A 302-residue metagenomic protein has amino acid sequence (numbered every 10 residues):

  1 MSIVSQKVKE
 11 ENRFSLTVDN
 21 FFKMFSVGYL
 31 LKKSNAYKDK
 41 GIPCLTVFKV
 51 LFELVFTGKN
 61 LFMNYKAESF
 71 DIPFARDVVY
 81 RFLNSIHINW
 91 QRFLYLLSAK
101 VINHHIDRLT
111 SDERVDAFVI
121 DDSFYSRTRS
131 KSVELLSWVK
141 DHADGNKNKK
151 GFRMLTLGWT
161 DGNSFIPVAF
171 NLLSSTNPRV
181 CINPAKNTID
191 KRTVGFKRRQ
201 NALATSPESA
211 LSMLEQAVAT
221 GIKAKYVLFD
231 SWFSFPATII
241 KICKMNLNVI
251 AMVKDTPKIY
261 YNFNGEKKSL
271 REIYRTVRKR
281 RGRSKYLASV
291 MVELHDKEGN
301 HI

Functional and structural regions predicted by a protein language model:
M1-L94: Gly/serine-rich nucleotide phosphate-binding loop at the start of the catalytic core of nucleotide/ADP-ribose-handling
Y37, S69, A143-K147, Q200-L203 (+1 more regions): Short, charged/polar micro-motifs that form catalytic or ligand-binding hotspots
V50, N64-K66, R114-T128, L157 (+2 more regions): Short, conserved catalytic/metal-binding motifs centered on acidic residues
L54, V101, H105, L109 (+1 more regions): Hydrophobic, Leu/Ile/Phe/Ala-enriched alpha-helical segments that form helix-helix packing faces
G58-N60, D77-V78, H142-I222: Electropositive, glycine- and tryptophan-enriched low-complexity nucleic-acid-binding patches
S85-N177, V290-E298: Active-site-proximal, Lys/Arg-enriched surface segment that forms a nucleic-acid-binding/basic interface patch
N163-R192, R199, N248, K254-I302: An anionic, glycine-rich sequence signature occurring as long contiguous blocks
T188-E266: Domain-level cores of phosphate- or acyl-group-handling catalytic modules
